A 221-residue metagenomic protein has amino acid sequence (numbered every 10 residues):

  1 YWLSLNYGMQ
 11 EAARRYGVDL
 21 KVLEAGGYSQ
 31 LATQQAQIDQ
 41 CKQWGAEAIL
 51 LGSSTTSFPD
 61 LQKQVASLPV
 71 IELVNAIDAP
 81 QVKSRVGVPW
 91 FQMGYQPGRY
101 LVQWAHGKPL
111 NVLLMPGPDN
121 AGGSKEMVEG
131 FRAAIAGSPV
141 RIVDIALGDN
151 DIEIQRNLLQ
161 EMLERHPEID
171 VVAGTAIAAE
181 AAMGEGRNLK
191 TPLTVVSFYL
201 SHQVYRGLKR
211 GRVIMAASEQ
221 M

Functional and structural regions predicted by a protein language model:
Y1-G8, A12, Y16, K21-Q34 (+4 more regions): Extracytoplasmic "Venus flytrap"
M9, Y95-I145: An alpha-beta-alpha
A13-Q30, N111-L114, R132-E153: Short beta-strand elements in bilobed, periplasmic/extracellular small-molecule ligand-binding domains
D19, S67-I71, S84, N111 (+1 more regions): Proline-centered loop/turn at the N-terminus of a beta-strand
L23, G27, V82-V88, G117-A121 (+3 more regions): Second-shell loop/turn segments in exported
D39-K42, E47-A66, F131, I142-D144 (+1 more regions): Hydrophobic alpha-helical
T55-Q92, Q103, S201-I214: Flexible loop/hinge segments that line or gate small-molecule binding clefts
R85-V112, Q155-R156, L200-V204, E219-M221: Hydrophobic alpha-helical segments within soluble ligand-binding/sensing domains
